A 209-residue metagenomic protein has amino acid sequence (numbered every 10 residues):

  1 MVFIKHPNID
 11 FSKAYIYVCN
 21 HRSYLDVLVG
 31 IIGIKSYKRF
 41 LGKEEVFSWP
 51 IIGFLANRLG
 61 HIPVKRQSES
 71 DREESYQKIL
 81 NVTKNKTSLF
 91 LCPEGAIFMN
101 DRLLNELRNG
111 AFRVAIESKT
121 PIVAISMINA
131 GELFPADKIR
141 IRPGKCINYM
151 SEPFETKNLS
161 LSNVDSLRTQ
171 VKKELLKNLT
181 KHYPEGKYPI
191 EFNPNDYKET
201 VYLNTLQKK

Functional and structural regions predicted by a protein language model:
M1-Y15: Membrane-anchoring hydrophobic helices of lipid-metabolizing enzymes
F3, L41-G42, E69, N100-R102: A generic secondary-structure micro-motif detector that highlights 1-2 residue hydrophobic/ambivalent hotspots embedded
K5, C19-H21, G42-K43, C92-E94 (+1 more regions): A secondary-structure boundary/capping signal
P7, E69, I128: Residue-level "edge-of-site" marker
P7-I9, G30-I32, G53-F54, L80-N81 (+2 more regions): Short secondary-structure boundary/capping segments
D10-F11, A56, T83, S151: A short, aliphatic-rich alpha-helical micro-motif
F11-E69: Catalytic core of membrane glycerolipid acyltransferases/transacylases, capturing the structured, soluble-facing
E73-K209: Non-catalytic C-terminal accessory region of glycerolipid acyltransferases and related lyso-lipid remodeling enzymes
